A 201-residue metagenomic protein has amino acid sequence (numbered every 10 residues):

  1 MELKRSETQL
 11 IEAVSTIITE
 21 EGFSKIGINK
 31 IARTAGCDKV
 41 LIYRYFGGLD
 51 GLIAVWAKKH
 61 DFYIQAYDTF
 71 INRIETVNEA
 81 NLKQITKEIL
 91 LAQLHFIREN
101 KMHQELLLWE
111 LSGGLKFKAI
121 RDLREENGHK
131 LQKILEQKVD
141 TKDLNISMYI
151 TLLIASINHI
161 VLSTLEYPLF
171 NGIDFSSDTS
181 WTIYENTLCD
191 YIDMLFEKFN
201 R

Functional and structural regions predicted by a protein language model:
M1-R5, N200-R201: N-terminal intrinsically disordered/low-complexity leader segments
Q9, A13, I17-G51, V55: Helix-turn-helix
V55, K59, L106-E110, L152 (+1 more regions): Short acidic/histidine-centered micro-motifs embedded in hydrophobic/aromatic stretches that mark compact functional
K59, Y63, F96, N100 (+3 more regions): Phosphate/oxyanion-binding loops and surfaces in catalytic or ligand/nucleic-acid-binding neighborhoods
I64-T69, L106-D140, S147-M148: Amphipathic alpha-helical packing segments from all-alpha helical-bundle domains
T69-E99, D143-I150: Hydrophobic alpha-helical connector segments
L94-K118, T164-F170: Amphipathic alpha-helical segments used for helix-helix packing
E125, L135-C189, F199: Hydrophobic/aromatic-rich alpha-helical bundle segments in the mid-to-C-terminal region
